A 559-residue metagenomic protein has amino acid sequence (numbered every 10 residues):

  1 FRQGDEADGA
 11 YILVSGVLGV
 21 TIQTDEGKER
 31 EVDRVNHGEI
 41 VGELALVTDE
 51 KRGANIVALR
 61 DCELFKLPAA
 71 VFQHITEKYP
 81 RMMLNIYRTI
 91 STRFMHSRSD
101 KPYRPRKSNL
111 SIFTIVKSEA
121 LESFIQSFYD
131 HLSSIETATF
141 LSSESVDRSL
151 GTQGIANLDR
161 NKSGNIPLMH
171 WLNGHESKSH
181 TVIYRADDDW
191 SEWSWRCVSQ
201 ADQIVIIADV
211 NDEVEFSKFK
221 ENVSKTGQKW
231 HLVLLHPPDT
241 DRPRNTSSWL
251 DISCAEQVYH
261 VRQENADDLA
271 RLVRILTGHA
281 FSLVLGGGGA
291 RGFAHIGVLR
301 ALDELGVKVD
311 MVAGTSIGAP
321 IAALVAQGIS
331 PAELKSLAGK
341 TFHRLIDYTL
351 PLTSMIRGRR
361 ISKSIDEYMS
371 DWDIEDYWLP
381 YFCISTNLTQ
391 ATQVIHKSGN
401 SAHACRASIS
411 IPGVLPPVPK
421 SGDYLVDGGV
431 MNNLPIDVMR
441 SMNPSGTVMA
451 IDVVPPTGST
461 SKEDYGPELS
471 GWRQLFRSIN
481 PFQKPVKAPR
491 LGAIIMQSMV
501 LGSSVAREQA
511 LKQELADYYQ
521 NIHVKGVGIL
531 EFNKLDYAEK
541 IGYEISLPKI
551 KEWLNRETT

Functional and structural regions predicted by a protein language model:
F1-E31, V41: Regulatory nucleotide-sensing modules
V47-A69: Ligand-binding loop in jelly-roll beta-barrel domains
K51-G53, A69-P105: A small-molecule sensor/coupling module
R106-S134: Glycine-rich phosphate-binding P-loop
N157-N161, W171-E192, V426-G429: Switch II (G3) loop of P-loop NTPases
W171, V182-Q263: Conserved catalytic-core segment of NTP-binding enzymes
W230-H231, L235-C254, E264-D268, F281 (+4 more regions): Non-catalytic peripheral regions of patatin-like phospholipases
N265-V312: Helix-rich "cap/lid" substructures immediately adjacent to catalytic or cofactor-binding pockets
